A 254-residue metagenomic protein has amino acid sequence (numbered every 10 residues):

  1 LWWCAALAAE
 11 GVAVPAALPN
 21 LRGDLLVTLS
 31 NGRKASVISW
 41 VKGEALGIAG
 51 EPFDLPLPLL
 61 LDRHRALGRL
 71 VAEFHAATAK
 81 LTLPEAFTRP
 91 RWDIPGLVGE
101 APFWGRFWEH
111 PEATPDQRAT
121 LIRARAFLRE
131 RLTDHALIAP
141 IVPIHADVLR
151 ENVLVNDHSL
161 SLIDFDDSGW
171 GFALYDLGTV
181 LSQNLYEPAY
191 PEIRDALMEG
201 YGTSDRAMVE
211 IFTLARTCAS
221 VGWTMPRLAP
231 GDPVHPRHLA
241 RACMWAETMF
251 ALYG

Functional and structural regions predicted by a protein language model:
L1-L83: ATP-binding pocket architecture of kinase catalytic cores
A17-L18, R129-Y175: Active-site acidic catalytic loop and adjacent metal/ATP-binding pocket of ATP-dependent phosphoryl transfer enzymes
D62, S204-L214: All-alpha amphipathic helical-bundle segments outside canonical DNA-binding/catalytic cores that form hydrophobic
F87-T133: Active-site catalytic-loop/activation-segment of kinase and kinase-like phosphoryl-transfer enzymes
I94-P102, G200-R206, L239-G254: Short, mixed-charge aromatic SLiMs
F107-W108, G222-G254: ATP/Mg2+ or Mg2+-diphosphate-binding catalytic cores that bind nucleotide phosphates or diphosphates via glycine-rich
A173-S204, R216-D232: Active-site activation/catalytic loop segments of kinase-like enzymes and analogous catalytic loops in related
